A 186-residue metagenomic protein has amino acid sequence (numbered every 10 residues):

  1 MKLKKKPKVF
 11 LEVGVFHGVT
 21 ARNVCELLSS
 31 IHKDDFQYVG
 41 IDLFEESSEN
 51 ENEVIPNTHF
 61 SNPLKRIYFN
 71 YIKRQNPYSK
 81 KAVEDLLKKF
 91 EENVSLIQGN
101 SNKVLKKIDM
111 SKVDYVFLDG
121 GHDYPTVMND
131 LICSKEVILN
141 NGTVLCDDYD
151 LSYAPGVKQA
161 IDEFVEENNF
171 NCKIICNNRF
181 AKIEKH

Functional and structural regions predicted by a protein language model:
M1-H186: S-adenosylmethionine/decaboxylated-SAM
